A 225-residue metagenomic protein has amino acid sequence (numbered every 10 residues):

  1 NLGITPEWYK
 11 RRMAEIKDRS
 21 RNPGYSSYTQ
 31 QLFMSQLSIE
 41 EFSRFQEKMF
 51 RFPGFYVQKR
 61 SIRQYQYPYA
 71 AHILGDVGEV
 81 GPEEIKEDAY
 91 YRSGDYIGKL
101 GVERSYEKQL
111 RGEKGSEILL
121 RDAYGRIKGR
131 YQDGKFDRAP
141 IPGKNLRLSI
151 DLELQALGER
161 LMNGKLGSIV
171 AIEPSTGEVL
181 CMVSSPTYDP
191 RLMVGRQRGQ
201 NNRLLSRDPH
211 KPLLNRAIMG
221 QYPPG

Functional and structural regions predicted by a protein language model:
N1-N201, R207-P212, R216-M219: Periplasmic/cell-envelope proteins involved in peptidoglycan metabolism and beta-lactam response
Q221-G225: Short, intrinsically disordered, charge-balanced linker/junction segments flanking boundaries in proteins
